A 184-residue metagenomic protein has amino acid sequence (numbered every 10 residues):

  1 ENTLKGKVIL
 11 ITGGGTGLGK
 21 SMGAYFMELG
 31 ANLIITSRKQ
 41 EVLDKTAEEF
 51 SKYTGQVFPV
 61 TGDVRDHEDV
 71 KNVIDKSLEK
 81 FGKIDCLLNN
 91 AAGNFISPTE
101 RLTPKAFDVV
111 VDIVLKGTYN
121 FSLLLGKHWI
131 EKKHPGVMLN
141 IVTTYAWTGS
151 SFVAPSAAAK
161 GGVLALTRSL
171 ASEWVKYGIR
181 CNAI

Functional and structural regions predicted by a protein language model:
G13-G17: Conserved glycine-rich cofactor-binding loop
T61-V73, P104: The beta1-alpha1 cofactor-binding region of Rossmann-like NAD(H)/NADP(H)-dependent oxidoreductases
P98-T99, T103-V111: Substrate-binding pocket helix/loop in short-chain dehydrogenase/reductase
L102, G149-A157, S169: Active-site loop-to-helix junction immediately N-terminal to the catalytic Tyr of the SDR YXXXK motif in Rossmann-fold
S122, A159, T167: Active-site helix of classical SDR
K127, E131, S172-K176: Alpha-helical segment proximal to the catalytic Tyr-Lys
T143: Residue(s) in the substrate-gating loop at a strand-loop-helix junction that position the organic substrate next
